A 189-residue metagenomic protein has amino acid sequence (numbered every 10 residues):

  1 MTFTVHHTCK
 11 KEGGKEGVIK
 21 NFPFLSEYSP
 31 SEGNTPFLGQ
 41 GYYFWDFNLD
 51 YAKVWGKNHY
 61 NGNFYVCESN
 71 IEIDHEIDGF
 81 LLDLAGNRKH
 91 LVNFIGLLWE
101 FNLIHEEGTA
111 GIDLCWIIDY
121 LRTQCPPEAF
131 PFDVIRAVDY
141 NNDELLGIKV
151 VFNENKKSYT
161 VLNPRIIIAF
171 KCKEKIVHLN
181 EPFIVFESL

Functional and structural regions predicted by a protein language model:
M1-F3, G39-Y42, N63-F64: Short, surface-exposed beta-edge/turn micro-motifs
M1-F37: ADP-ribose/NAD+-binding catalytic cleft of ART/PARP-like enzymes
T2-T8, E68-L189: Active-site and NAD+-binding cores of ADP-ribose-processing enzymes
V18-N21, W45, C115, V151: Intrinsically disordered, low-complexity, compositionally biased regions/tails
F24-P30, F64, A85-L91: Short, low-complexity, polar/charged sequence segments that are solvent-exposed and flexible
E32-Y60: Extended catalytic/binding region for NAD+/ADP-ribose chemistry, centered on the ART fold
H59-E68: Cytochrome P450 catalytic domain signature, combining two hallmark sequence patches
